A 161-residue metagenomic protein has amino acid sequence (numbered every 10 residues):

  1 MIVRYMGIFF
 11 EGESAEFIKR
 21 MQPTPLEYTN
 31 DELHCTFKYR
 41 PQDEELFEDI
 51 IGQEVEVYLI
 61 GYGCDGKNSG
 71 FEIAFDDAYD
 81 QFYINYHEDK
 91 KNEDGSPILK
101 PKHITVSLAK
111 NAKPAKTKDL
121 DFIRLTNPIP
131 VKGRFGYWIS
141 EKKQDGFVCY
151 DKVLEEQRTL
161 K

Functional and structural regions predicted by a protein language model:
M1-K161: Histidine-dependent nucleotide/RNA phosphoesterase domain, centered on the 2H-phosphoesterase fold with its duplicated
